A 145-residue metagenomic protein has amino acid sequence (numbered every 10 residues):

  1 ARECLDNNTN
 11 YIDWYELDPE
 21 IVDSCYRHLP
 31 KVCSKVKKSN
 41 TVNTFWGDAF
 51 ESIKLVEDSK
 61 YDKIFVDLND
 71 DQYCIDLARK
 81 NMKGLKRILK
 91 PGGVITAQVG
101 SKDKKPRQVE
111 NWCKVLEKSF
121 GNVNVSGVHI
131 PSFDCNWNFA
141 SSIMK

Functional and structural regions predicted by a protein language model:
A1-C113, E117: The AdoMet/dcAdoMet-binding core of the Class I SAM-like
S101-K145: Class I S-adenosyl-L-methionine
